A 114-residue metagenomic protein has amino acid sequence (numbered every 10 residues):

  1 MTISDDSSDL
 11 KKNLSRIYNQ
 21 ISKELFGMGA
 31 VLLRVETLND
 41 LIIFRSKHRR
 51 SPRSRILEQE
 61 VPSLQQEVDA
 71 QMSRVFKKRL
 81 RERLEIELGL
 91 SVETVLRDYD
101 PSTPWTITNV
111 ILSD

Functional and structural regions predicted by a protein language model:
M1-D114: Interaction-mediating elements
